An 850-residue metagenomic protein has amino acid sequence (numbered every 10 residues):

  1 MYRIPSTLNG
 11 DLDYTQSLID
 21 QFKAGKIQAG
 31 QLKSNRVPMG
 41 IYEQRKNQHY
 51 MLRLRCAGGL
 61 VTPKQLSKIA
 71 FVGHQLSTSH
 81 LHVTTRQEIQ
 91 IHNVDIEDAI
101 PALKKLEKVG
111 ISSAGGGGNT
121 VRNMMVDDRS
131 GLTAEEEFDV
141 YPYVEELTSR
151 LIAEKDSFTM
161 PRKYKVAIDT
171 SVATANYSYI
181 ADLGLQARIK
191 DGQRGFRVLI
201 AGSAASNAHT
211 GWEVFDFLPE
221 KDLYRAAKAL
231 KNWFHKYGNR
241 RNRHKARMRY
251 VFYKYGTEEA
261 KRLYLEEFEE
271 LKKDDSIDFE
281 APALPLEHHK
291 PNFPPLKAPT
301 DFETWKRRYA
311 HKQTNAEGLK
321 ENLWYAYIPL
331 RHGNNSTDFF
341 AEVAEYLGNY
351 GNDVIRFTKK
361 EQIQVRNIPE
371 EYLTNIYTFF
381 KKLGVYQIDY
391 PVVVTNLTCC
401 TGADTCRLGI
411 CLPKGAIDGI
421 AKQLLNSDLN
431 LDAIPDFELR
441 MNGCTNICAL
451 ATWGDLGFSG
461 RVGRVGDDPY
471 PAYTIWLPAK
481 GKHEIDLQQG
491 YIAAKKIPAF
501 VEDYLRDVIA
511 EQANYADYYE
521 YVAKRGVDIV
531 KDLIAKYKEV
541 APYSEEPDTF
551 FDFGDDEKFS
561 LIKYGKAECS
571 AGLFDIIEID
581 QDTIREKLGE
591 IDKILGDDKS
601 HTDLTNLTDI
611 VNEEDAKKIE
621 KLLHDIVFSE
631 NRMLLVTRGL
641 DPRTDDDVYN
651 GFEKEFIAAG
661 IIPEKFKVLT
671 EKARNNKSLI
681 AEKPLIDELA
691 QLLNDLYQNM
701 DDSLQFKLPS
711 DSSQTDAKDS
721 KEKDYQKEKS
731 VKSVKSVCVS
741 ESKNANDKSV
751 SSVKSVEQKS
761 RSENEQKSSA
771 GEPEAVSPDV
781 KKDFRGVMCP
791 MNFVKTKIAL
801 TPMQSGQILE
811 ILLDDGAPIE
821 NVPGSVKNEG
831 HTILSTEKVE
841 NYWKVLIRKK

Functional and structural regions predicted by a protein language model:
M1-E590: Peripheral terminal and linker regions in Fe-S/redox and tRNA-modifying enzymes
D575-D592, H624, N631-S713: Long, charged low-complexity segments
D575-D603, L607-I619: Long, amphipathic alpha-helical coiled-coil segments characteristic of histidine-phosphotransfer scaffolds
K593-N612, G660-K667, S710-A775: Intrinsic disorder/low-complexity segments
A770-M803: An N-terminal amphipathic alpha-helical segment
M791-K797, D815-H831: Amphipathic alpha-helical interaction surfaces in cytosolic regulatory modules
K844-K850: Core SAM-dependent methyltransferase catalytic element
